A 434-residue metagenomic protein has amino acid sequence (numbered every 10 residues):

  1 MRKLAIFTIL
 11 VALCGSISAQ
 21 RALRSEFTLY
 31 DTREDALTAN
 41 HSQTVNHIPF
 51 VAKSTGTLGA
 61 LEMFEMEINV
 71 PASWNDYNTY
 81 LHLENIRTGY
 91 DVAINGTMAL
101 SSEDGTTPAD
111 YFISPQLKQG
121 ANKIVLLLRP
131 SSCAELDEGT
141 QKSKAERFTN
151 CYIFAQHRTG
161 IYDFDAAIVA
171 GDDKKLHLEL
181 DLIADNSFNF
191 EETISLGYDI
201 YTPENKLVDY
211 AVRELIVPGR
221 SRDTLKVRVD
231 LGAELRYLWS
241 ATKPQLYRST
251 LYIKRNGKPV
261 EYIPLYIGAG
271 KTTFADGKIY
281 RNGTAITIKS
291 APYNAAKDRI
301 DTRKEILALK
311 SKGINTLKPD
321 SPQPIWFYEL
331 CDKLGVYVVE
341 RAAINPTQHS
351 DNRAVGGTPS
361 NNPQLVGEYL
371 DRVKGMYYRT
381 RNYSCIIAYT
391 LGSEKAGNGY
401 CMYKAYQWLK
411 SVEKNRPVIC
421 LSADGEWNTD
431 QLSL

Functional and structural regions predicted by a protein language model:
M1-I9, I17-I325, E329-G335, I387-A388 (+1 more regions): Secreted/periplasmic carbohydrate-active enzymes, especially glycoside hydrolases
T316-L434: Substrate-binding/catalytic cleft of secreted carbohydrate-active enzymes, primarily glycoside hydrolases
